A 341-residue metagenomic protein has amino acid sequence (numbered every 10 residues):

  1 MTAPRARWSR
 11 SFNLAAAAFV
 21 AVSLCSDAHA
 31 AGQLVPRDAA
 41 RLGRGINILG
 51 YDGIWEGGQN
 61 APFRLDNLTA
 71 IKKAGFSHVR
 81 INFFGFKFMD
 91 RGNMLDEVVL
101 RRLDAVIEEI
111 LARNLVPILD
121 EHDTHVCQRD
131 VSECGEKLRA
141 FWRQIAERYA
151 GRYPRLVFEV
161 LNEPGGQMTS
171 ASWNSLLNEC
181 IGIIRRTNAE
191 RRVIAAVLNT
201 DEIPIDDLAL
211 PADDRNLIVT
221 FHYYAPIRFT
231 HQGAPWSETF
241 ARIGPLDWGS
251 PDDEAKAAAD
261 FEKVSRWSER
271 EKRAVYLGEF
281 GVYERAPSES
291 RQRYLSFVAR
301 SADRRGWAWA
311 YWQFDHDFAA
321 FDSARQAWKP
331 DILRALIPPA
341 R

Functional and structural regions predicted by a protein language model:
T2-A15: Bacterial N-terminal signal peptides that target proteins for export
N13-S23: Bacterial N-terminal signal peptides
A30-H78, N93-M94, W267: N-terminal carbohydrate-binding accessory modules
I48-F63, G85-D96, R228-K256: Acidic/histidine-rich helix-loop elements that form or flank divalent-metal/phosphate-binding sites at the catalytic
L68-S77, L95-E121, Q128-V157, L176-T187: An active-site-proximal structural segment forming one wall of the substrate-binding cleft that immediately precedes
R139-D253, A258-V282, R304-W307: Active-site region of glycoside hydrolase catalytic domains
P287-R341: Aromatic-rich peripheral "rim/lid" segments of glycoside hydrolase catalytic domains that contact and position glycan
